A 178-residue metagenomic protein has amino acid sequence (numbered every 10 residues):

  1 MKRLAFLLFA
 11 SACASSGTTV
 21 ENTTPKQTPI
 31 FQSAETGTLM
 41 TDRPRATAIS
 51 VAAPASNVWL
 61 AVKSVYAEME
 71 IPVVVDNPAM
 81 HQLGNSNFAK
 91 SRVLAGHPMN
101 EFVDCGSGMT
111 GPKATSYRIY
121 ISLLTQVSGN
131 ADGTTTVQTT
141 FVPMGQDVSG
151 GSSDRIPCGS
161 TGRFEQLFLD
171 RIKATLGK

Functional and structural regions predicted by a protein language model:
M1-C13: Sec-dependent bacterial lipoprotein signal peptides
A14-K178: Ser/Thr-rich, low-complexity intrinsically disordered terminal regions
